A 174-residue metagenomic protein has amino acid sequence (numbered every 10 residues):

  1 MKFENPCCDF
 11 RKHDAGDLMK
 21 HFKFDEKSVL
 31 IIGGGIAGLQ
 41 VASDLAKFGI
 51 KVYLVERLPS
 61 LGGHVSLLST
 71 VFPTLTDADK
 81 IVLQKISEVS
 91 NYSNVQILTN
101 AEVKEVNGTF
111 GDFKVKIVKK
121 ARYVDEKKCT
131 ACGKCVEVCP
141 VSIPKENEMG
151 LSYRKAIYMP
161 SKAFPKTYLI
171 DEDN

Functional and structural regions predicted by a protein language model:
M1-H21, L58-Q84, L98-K128, P140-N174: Non-heme iron-sulfur electron-transfer modules
H21-A37, Y53: Beta1/beta-strand and adjacent pyrophosphate-binding region of the FAD-binding site in flavoprotein oxidoreductases
G35-A37, S60, T130, K134: Residue-level detector of alpha-helix initiation sites
A42, A46: Gly/Ala-rich phosphate-binding loop of Rossmann-like dinucleotide-binding domains, activating on the conserved
K47-K51: Conserved S-adenosyl-L-methionine
Y53, A131-V138: C-type cytochrome heme c attachment motif
N94-Q96: Conserved beta-strand segments of alpha/beta enzyme cores
